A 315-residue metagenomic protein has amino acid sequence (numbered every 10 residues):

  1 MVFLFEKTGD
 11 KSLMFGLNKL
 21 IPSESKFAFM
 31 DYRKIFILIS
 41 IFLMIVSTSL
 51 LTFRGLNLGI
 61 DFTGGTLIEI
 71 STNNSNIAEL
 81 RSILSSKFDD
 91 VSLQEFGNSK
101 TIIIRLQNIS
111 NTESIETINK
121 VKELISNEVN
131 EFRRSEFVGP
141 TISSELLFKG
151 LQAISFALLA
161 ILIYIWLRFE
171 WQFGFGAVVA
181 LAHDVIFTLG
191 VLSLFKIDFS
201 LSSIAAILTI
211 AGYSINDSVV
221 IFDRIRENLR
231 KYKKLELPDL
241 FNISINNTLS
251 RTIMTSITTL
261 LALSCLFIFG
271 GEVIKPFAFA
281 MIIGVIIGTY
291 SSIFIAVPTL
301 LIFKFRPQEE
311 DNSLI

Functional and structural regions predicted by a protein language model:
M1-I315: A structural signal for conserved, well-ordered secondary-structure elements that form binding/interaction cores
